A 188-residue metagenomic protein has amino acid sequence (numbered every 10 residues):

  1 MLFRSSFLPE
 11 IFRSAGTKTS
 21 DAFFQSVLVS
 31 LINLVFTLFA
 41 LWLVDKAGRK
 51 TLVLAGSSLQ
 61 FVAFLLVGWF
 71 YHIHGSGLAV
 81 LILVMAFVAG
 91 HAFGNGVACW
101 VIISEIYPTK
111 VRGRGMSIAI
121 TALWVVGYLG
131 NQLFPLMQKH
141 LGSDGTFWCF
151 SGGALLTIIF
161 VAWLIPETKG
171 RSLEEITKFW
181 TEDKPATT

Functional and structural regions predicted by a protein language model:
M1-T188: Alpha-helical transmembrane bundle of multi-pass membrane proteins
